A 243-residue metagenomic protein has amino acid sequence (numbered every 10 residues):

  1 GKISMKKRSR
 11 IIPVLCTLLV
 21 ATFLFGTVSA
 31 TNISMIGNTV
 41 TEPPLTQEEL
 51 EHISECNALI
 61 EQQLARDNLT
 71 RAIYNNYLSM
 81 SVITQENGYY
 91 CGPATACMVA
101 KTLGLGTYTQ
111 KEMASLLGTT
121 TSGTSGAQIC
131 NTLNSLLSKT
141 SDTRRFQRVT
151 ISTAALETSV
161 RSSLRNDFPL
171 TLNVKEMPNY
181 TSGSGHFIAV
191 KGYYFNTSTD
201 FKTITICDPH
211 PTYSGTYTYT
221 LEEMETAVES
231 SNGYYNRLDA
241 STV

Functional and structural regions predicted by a protein language model:
G1-S4: Short, Lys/Arg-enriched N-terminal segments with co-localized hydrophobic residues within the first ~10-30 amino acids
K6, L19, Q85, R165-D167 (+1 more regions): Short, well-ordered loop/turn elements at secondary-structure boundaries
R8-A30: Sec-dependent N-terminal signal peptides of Gram-positive bacterial secreted proteins and lipoproteins
N32-L50, S54-L69, I73-L78, K111-V243: Conserved active-site-adjacent core of cysteine acyl-enzyme catalytic domains
I73-T120: Active-site nucleophile-adjacent alpha helix/oxyanion-hole segment immediately C-terminal to the catalytic cysteine
